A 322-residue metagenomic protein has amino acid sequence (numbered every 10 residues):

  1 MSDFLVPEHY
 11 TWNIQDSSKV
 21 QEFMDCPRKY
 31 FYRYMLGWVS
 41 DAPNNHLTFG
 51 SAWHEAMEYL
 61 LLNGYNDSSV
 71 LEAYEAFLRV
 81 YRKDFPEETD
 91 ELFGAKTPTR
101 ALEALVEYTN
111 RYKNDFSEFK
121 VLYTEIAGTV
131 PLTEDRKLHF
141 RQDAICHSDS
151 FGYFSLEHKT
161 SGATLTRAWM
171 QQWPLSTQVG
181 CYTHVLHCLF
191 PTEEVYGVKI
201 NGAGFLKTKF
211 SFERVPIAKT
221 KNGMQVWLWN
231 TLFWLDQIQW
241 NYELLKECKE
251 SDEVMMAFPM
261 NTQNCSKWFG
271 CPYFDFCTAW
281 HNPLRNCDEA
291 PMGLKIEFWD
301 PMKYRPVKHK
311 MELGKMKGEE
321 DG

Functional and structural regions predicted by a protein language model:
M1-Q15, P131: Long, acidic, intrinsically disordered low-complexity segments
F4, I14-Q15, Q171-Q172, T183-G322: Metal-dependent nuclease catalytic regions and adjoining charged, substrate-binding loops involved in nucleic-acid end
V20-Y65, K267-Y273: Nuclease catalytic cores
C26-Y32, G152-K159, L244: Active-site-adjacent bridging/hinge elements
L36, K159-G162, G202: A short beta-strand motif that forms part of the nucleic acid-binding face of small beta-barrel RNA-binding folds
N45, F49, T97, A101 (+1 more regions): Hydrophobic (often cysteine-bearing) scaffold residues that line and stabilize catalytic clefts of nucleotide/cofactor
A56-A127, P131, K219: A non-catalytic, helix-rich entry segment at domain boundaries
V121-L189: Non-catalytic protein-protein interaction segments used by genome-maintenance enzymes to assemble and couple activities
